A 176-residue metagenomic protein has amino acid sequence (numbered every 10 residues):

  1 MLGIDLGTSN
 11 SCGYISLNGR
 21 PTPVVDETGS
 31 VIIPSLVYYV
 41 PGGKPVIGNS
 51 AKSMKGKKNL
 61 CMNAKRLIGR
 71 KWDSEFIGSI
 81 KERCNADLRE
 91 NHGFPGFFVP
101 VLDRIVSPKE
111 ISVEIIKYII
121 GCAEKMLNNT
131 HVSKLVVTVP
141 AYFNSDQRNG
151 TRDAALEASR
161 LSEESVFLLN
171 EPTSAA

Functional and structural regions predicted by a protein language model:
M1-P34, Y39-A176: N-terminal phosphate-binding loop and flanking beta/alpha elements of the actin-like ATPase fold
